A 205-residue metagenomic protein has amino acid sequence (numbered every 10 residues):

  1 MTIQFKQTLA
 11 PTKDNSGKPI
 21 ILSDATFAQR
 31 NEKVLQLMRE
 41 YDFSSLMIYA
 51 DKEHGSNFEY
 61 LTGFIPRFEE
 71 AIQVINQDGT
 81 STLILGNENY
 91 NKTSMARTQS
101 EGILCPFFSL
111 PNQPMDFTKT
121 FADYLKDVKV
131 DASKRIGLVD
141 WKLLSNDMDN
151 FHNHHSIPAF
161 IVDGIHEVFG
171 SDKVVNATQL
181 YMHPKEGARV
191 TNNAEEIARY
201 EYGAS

Functional and structural regions predicted by a protein language model:
M1-T80, Y90, S109-S133, L143: Terminal domain-start leader segments
T2-D14, N112-S205: Flexible, acidic/His-enriched mid-domain "rim/lid" segments that flank
I48, L83-L85, L138: Structural beta-sheet core signal
N57-E59, M95, D147-M148: Short glycine-/acidic-enriched loop or helix-start segments at secondary-structure transitions that form or flank
I84-K92, L180: Short, solvent-exposed aromatic-acidic interface loops
N87, L104-F108, D140, T178: Residues at the C-termini of beta-strands that transition into short coil/loop
N87-E88, R97-S100, N150-H155: "Short basic amphipathic alpha-helical interaction patches in structured regions
M95-S109: Active-site regions of enzymes building and remodeling cell-envelope glycoconjugates
